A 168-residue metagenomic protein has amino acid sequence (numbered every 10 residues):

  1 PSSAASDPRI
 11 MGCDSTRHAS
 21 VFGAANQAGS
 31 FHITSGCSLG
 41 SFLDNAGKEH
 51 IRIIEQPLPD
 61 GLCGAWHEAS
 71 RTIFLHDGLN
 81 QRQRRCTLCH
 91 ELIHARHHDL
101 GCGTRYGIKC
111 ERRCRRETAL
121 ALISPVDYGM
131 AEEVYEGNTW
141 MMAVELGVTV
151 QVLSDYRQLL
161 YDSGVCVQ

Functional and structural regions predicted by a protein language model:
S3-Q168: Active-site hotspot residues in diverse enzymes, especially metal/ion-binding acidic/histidine motifs
